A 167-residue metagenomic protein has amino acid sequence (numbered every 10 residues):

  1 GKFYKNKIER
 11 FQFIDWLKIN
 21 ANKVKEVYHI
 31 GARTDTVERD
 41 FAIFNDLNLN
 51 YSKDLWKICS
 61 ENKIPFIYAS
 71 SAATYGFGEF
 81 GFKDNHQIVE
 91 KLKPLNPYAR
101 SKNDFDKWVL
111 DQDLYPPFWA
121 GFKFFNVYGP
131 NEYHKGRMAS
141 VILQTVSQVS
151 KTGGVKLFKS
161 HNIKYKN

Functional and structural regions predicted by a protein language model:
F3-F11: Rossmann-fold cofactor-recognition segment
R10-L47: NAD(P)H-binding glycine-rich loop region in Rossmannoid oxidoreductase-like domains and their noncatalytic homologs
E26-H29, K53-L95: Conserved Rossmann-fold NAD(P)-dependent oxidoreductase catalytic core, especially the SDR/UDP-sugar
A32, S71, F124-V127: Active-site loop/turn elements of alpha/beta-hydrolase fold enzymes, especially the short glycine-/histidine-rich
R33-V37, F77-G78, P130: Helix N-cap/beta-alpha junction loops of NAD(P)-dependent oxidoreductase domains
T36-Y51, H86-P94: Short alpha-helical oligomerization interface
F80, K107-N167: NAD(P)-dependent short-chain dehydrogenase/reductase
P97, S101: Active-site helix of classical SDR
